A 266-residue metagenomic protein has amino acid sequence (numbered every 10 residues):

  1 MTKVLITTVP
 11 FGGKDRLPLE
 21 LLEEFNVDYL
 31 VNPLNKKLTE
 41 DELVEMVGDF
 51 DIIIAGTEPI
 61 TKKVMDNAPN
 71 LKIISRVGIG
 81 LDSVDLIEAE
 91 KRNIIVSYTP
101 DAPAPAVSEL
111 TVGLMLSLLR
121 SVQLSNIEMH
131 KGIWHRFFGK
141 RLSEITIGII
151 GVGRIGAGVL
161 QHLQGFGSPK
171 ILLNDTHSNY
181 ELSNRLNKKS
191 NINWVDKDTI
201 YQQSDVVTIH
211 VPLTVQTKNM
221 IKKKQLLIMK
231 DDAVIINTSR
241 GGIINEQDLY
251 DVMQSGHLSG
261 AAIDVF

Functional and structural regions predicted by a protein language model:
M1-F50, L172-N174: N-terminal glycine-/charge-rich "phosphate-binding" loop or analogous flexible N-terminal tail
T8, T57, G78, I209-V211 (+1 more regions): Glycine-rich, N-terminal phosphate-binding loop of Rossmann-like dinucleotide-binding domains
D15-R16, K37-L43, E58-K62, H135 (+3 more regions): Structural motif corresponding to alpha-helix initiation and N-cap regions
K62-M65, P169, S178-F266: Rossmann-like adenosine-cofactor binding region
R92-I94, T99-T146, I150, G158-Q161 (+1 more regions): Phosphate-binding beta-alpha-beta segment of Rossmann-like dinucleotide-binding domains, i.e., the NAD(P)
I155: Hydrophobic/small residue at the entry helix of a nucleotide-binding pocket
